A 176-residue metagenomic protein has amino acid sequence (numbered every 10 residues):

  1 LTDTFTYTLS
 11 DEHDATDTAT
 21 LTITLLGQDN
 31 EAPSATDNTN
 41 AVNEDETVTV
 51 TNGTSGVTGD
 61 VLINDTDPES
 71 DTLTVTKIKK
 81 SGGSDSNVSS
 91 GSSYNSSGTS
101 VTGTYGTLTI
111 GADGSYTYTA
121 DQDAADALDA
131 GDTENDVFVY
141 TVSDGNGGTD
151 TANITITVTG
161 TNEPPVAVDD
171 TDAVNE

Functional and structural regions predicted by a protein language model:
L1-D29, S89-G160: Acidic, turn/loop-rich segments in luminal/extracellular domains of secretory-pathway and cell-surface proteins
N30-V101, E163-E176: Extracellular ectodomain surface segments
